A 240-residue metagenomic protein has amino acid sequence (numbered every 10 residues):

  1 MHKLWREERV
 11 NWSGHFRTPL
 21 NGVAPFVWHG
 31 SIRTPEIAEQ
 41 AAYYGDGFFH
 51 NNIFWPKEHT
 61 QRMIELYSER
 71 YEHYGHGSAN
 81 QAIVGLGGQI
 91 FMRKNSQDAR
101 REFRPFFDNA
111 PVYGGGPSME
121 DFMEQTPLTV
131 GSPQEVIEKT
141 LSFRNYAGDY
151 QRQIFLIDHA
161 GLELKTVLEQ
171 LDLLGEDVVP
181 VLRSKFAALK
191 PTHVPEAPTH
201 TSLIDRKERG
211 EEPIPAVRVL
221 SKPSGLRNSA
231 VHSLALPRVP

Functional and structural regions predicted by a protein language model:
M1-P240: Active-site-adjacent structural elements that line small-molecule/cofactor binding pockets in enzymes
